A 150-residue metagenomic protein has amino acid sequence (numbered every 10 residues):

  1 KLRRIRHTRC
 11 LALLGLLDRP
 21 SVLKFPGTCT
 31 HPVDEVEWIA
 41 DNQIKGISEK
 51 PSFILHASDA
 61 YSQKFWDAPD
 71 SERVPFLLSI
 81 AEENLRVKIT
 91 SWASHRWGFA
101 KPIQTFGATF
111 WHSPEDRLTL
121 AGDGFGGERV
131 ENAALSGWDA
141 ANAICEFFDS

Functional and structural regions predicted by a protein language model:
K1-P26, V87: Central helical "cap/lid" subdomain
R3-R6, T28-P32, W38-S48: Short, conserved, surface-exposed binding loops centered on an aromatic residue
R9-L13, E35-E37, P51-F53: Small-molecule pocket liners
L14-L16, C29, A40, H56 (+1 more regions): Residues in well-ordered beta-strands of folded domains
P20-F25, I44-S48, S62: Short helix-loop capping/hinge motifs at secondary-structure junctions, enriched in acidic/polar residues
L23-C29, W66-D67: Short, charged, solvent-exposed linker or helix-capping segments at domain edges/interfaces that act as flexible hinges
S48-S150: Conserved flavin/dinucleotide-binding core of flavoenzymes
